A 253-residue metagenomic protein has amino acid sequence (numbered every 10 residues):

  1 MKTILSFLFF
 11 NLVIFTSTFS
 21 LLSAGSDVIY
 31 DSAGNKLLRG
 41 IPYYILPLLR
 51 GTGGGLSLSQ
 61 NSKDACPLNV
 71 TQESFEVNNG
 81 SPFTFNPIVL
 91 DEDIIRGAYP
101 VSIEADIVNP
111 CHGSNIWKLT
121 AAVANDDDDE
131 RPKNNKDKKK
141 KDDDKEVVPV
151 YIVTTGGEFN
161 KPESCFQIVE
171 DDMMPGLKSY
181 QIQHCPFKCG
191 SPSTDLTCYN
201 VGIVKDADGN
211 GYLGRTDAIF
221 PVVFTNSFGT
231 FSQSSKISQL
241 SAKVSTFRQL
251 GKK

Functional and structural regions predicted by a protein language model:
K2-F10, I14, T18-D64, S102-E104 (+1 more regions): Extracellular glycan/ECM-engagement signal in secreted proteins
D64-V123: Structured domain cores in non-transmembrane regions
